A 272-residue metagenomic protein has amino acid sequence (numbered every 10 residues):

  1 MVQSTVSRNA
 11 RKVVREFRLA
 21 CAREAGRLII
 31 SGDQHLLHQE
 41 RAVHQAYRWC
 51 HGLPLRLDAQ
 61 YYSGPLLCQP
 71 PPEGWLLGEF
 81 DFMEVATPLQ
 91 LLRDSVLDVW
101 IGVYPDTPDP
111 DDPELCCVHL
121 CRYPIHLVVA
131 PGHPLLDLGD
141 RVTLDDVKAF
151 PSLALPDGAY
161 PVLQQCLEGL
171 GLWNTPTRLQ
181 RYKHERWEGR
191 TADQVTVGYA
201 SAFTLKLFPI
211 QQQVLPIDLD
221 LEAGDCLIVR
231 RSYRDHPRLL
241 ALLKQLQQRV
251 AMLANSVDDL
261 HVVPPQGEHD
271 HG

Functional and structural regions predicted by a protein language model:
M1-M83, Q248-G272: N-terminal hydrophobic or amphipathic helices and topogenic motifs
L66-C68, K148-L172: Secondary-structure junction motif
L76-E84, L172-E185: Short beta-strand-to-loop elements that line the ligand-binding cleft of bilobed periplasmic-binding protein-like
A86-V129: Short beta-strand-centered segments that line the small-molecule binding cleft or hinge of alpha/beta clamshell
D111-V118, Y123, E188-D235: Beta-alpha-beta core module
L120-I125, V129-S152: Flexible hinge/capping segments at coil-to-helix
V128-L138, G224-R238: A bilobed periplasmic-binding-protein/Venus flytrap-type ligand-binding module shared by bacterial periplasmic
R234-R249: Short amphipathic alpha-helical coupling segments at ligand-binding clamshell hinges and other catalytic/signaling
